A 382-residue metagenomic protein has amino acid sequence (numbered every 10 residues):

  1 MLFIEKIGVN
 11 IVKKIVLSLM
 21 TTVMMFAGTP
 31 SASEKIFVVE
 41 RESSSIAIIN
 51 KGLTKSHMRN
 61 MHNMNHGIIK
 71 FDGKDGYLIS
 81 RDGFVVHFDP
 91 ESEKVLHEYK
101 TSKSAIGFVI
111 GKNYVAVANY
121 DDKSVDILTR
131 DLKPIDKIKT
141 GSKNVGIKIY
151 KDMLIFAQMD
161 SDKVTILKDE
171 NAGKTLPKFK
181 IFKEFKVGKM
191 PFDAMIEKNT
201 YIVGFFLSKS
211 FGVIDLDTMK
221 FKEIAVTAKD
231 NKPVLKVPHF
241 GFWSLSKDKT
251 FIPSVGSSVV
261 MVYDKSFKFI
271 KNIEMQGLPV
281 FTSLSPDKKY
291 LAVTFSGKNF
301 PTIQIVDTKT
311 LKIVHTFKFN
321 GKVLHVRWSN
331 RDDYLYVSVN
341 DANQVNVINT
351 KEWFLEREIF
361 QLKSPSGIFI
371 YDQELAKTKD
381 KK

Functional and structural regions predicted by a protein language model:
M1-I11: Short, Lys/Arg-enriched N-terminal segments with co-localized hydrophobic residues within the first ~10-30 amino acids
K14-I15, V23-K382: Predominantly soluble domains enriched in secretory-pathway, periplasmic, or organellar proteins
L19: Extended, loop-rich substrate-binding clefts of extracytoplasmic carbohydrate-active enzymes
